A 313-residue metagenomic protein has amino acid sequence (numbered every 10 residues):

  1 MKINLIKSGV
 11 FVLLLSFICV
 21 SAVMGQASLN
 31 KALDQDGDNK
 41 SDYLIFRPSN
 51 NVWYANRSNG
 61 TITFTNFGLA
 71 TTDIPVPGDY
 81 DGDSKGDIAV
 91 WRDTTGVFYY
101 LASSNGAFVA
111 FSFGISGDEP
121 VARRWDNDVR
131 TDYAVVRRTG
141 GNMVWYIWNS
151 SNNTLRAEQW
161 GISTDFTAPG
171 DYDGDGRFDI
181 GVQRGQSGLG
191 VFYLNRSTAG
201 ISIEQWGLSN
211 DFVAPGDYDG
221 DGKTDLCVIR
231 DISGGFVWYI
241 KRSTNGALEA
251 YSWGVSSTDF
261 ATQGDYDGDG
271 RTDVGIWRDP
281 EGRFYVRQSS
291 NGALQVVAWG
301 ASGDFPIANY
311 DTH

Functional and structural regions predicted by a protein language model:
M1-I6: N-terminal secretory signal peptides that target proteins for export/translocation
G9-S21: Bacterial N-terminal signal peptides
Q26-H313: Trp/Gly-enriched beta-strand/coil motifs that build multi-repeat beta-propeller-like domains and related W-rich binding
